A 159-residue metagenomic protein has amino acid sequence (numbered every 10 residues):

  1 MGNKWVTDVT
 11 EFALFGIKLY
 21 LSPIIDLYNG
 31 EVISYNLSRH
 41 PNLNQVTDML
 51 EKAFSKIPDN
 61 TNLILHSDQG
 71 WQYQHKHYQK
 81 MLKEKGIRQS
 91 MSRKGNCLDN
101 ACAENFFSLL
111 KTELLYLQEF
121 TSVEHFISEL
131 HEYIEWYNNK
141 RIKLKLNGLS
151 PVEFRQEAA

Functional and structural regions predicted by a protein language model:
M1-A159: Charged DNA-binding/catalytic regions of mobile-element recombinases
